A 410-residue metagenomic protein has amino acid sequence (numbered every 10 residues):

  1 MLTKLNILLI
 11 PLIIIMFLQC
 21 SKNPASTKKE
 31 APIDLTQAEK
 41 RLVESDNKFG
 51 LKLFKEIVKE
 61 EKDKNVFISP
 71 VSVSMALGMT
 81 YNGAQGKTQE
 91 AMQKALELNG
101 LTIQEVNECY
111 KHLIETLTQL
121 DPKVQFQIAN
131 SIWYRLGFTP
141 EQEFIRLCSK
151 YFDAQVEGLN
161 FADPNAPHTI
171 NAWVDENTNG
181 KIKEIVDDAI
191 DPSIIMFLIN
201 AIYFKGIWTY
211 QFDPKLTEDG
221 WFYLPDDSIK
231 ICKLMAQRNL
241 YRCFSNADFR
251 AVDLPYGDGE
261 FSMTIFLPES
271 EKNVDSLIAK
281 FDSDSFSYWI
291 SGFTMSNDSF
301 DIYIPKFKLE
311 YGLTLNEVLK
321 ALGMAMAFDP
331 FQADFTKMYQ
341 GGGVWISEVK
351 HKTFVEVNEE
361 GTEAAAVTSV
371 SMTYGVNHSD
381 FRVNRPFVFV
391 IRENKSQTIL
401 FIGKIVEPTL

Functional and structural regions predicted by a protein language model:
L2-F161, I405, T409: Detector for small/aliphatic-rich hydrophobic stretches
L5, Q211-P214, F266, S276-F281 (+3 more regions): Composition- and surface-driven signal marking solvent-exposed, interaction-prone regions in large proteins
F67, M75, S262-I265, V390 (+1 more regions): Structural recognition of the beta-strand scaffold that forms the well-ordered cores of secreted hydrolase catalytic
M92-L96, F212-D219, V274-D284: Short Gly/aromatic-enriched secondary-structure transition segments
I103-E269, I290-V376: Non-catalytic, conformational "gating/processing" segments within enzyme and secreted inhibitor domains
S283-F286, L319: C-terminal, non-catalytic macromolecule-binding modules
E348-L410: C-terminal soluble interaction/assembly domains
